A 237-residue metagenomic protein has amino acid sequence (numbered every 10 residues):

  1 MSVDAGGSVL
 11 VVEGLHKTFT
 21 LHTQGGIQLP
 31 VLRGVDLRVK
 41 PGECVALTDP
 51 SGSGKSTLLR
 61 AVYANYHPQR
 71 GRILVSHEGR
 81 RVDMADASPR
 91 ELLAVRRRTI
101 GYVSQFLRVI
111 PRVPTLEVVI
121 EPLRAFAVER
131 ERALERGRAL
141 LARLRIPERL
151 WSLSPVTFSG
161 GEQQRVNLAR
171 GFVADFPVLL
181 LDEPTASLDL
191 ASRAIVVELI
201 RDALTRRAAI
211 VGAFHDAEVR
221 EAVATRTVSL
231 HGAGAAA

Functional and structural regions predicted by a protein language model:
T48-P50: The feature captures the beta-strand-to-loop junction immediately N-terminal to the Walker
Y63: Helix-to-loop junction immediately C-terminal to a conserved catalytic motif
R72-A94: ABC ATPase NBD Q-loop/coupling interface
F106, V113-R124: Q-loop/switch helix immediately C-terminal to the Walker
R132-R149: Conserved ABC ATPase "signature" region
S154-F158, E162: Conserved ABC ATPase signature
G171-F172: ABC ATPase C-loop
L179-E183: Catalytic Walker B motif of ABC-type/P-loop ATPase nucleotide-binding domains
